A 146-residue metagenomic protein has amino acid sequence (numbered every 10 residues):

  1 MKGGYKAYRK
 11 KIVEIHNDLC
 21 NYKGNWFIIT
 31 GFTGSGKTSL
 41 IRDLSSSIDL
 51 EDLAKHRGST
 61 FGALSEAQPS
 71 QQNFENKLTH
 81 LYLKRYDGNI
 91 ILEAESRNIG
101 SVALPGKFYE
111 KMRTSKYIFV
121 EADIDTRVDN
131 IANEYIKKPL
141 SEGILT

Functional and structural regions predicted by a protein language model:
M1-K11, I15: Thiolate-centered catalytic microenvironments shared by cysteine-dependent enzyme domains
G3, E93-A94, K111-N133: Conserved phosphate-donor/acceptor-positioning beta-strand/loop module used by diverse small-molecule
H16-G24: Phosphate-binding P-loop
N25-S45: Glycine-rich phosphate-binding P-loop
W26-I28, S47-D49, Y117-F119: Conserved beta-strand scaffold positions in the cores of enzyme catalytic domains, especially in NTP/NDP-utilizing
S45-M112: Conserved nucleotide-sensing/catalytic segment adjacent to the nucleotide-binding pocket in NTP-handling enzymes
L104, K116-V120, L140: Small-residue-biased structural context
E134-Y135, E142-T146: An accessory alpha-helical subdomain
